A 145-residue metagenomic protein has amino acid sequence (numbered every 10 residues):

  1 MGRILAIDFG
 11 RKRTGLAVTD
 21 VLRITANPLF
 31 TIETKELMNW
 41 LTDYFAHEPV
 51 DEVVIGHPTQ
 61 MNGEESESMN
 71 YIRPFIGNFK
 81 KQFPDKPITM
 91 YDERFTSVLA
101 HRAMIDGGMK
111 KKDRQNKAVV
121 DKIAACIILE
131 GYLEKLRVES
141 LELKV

Functional and structural regions predicted by a protein language model:
G2-I7, R11-K12, A17-V145: Phosphate- and other anionic-substrate recognition elements at nucleic-acid/protein interfaces
